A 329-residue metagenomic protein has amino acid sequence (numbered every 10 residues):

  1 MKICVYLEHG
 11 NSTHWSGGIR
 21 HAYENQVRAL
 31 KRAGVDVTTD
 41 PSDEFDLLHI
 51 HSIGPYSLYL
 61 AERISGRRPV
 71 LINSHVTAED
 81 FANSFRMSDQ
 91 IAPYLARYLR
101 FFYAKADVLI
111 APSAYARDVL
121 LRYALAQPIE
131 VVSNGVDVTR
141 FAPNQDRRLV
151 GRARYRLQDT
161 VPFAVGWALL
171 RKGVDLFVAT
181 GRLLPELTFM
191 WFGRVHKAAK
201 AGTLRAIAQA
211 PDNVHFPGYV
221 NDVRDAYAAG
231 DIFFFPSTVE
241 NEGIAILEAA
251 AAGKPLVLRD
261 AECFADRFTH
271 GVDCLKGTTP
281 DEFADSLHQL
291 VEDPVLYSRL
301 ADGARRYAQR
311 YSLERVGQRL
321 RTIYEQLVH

Functional and structural regions predicted by a protein language model:
Q90-L109: Membrane-proximal helix-turn-helix segments that form the acceptor-binding/catalytic region of lipid-linked
Y115, G135: Carbohydrate-associated surface elements
V131, A261-G271, L275-K276: Short acidic/histidine- and often glycine-rich active-site loop of Leloir-type glycosyltransferases that engages
R156-K172, V178-L184, M190: Conserved donor-binding/catalytic core segment of Leloir-type glycosyltransferases
V165, T188-G202: Glycosyltransferase donor-sugar binding loop
Y219, T238: Aromatic "clamp/platform" in nucleotide-sugar-dependent glycosyltransferases that forms part of the donor/acceptor
P255-L258: Short hydrophobic beta-strand element within catalytic cores of glycosyltransferases and related nucleotide-activated
H270-D281, Q289-V295: Conserved acidic donor-binding segment of nucleotide-sugar-dependent glycosyltransferases
